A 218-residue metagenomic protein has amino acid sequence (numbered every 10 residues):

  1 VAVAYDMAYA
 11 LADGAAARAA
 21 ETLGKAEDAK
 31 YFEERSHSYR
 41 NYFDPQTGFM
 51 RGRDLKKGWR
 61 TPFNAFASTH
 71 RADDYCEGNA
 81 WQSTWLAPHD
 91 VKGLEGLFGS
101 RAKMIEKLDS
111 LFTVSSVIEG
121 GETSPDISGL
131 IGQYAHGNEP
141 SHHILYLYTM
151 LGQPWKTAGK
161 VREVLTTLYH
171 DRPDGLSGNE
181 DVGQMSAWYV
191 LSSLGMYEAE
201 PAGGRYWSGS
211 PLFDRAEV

Functional and structural regions predicted by a protein language model:
V1-L212, A216-E217: Active-site core of glycosidic bond-cleaving carbohydrate-active enzymes
